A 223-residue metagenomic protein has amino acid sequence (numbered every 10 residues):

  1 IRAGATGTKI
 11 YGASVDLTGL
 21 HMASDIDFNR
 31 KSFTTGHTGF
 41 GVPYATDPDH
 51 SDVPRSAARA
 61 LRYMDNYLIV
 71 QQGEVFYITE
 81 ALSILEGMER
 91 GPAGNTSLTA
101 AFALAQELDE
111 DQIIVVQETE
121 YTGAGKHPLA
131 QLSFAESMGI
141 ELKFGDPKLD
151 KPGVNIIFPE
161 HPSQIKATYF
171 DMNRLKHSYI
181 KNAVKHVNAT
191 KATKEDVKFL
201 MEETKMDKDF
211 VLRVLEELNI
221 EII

Functional and structural regions predicted by a protein language model:
I1, T79, S97-A105: Buried hydrophobic packing segments
A3-E89, Q131-E217: Active-site/ligand-binding loops adjacent to catalytic centers
Y11-S14, V115-T119: Short beta-strand segments
T18-M22, L98-T99, T122-K126: Flexible loop/turn segments at secondary-structure boundaries
E86-S97, E110-I113: Flexible, glycine/charged-enriched surface loops at secondary-structure junctions
L104-Q112, N188-A192: Glycine-rich phosphate/diphosphate-binding loops that line cofactor/substrate pockets in enzymes
I113-V116, K126-L132: Conserved, well-ordered active-site substructure
